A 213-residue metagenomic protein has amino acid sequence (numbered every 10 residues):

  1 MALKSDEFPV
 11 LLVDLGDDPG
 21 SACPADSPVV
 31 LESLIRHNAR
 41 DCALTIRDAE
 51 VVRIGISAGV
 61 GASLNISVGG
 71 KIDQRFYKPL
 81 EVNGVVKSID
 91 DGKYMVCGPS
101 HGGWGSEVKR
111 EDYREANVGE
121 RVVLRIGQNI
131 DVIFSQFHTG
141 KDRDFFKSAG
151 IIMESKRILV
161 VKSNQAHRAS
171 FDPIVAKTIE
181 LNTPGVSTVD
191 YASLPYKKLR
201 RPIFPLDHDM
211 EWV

Functional and structural regions predicted by a protein language model:
M1-N129, I133, F137: Hard-cation-handling environments
P99-V213: Extended hydrophobic packing segments that form well-structured cores
